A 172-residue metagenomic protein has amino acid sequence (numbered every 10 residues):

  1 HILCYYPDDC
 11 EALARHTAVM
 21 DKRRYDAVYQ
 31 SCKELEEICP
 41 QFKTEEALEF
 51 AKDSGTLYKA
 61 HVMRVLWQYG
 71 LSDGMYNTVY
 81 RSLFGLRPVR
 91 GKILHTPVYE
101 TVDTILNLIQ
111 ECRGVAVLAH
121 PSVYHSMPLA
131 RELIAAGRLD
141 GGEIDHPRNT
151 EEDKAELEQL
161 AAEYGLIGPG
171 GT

Functional and structural regions predicted by a protein language model:
H1-E132: Extended substrate/RNA-proximal surfaces in nucleic-acid metabolism proteins
D9, V65-L66, G137-G142, A162: Short, structured secondary-structure boundary patches
Q41, R113, R138-L139, G165: A generic structural signal for alpha->beta connector loops
N107, R131-R138, Q159-A162: Acidic (Asp/Glu)-rich catalytic clusters
V115-V123, A136-T150: Active-site core of metal-dependent hydrolases
E151, E163: Gly/His-enriched, cation/cofactor- and phosphate-binding structural elements
D153-E156: Feature captures the catalytic cores and cofactor-binding loops of soluble hydro-lyases/lyases that act on carboxylate
L166-T172: Short acidic/histidine-rich active-site segments
